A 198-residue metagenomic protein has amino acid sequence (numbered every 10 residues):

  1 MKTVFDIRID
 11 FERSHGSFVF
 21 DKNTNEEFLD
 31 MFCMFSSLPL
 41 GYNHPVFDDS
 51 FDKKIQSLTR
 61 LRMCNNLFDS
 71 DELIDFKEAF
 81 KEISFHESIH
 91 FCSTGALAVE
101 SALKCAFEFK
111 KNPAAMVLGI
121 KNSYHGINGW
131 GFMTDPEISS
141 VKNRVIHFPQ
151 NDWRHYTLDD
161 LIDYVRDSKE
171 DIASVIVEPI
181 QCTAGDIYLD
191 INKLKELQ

Functional and structural regions predicted by a protein language model:
M1-H15: Short, basic/aromatic recognition patches
I7-R8, E27-K111: Glycine-rich loop-to-alpha-helix module at the N-terminal edge of alpha/beta enzyme cores
D21-N23: Short, acidic, Ser/Thr-enriched surface-loop or helix-capping motifs
D75-I176: PLP-dependent aspartate aminotransferase-fold enzymes
C182-T183: Alpha-helical transmembrane segments of integral membrane proteins, especially multi-pass inner/plasma-membrane
I187-Q198: Catalytic PLP-binding core of fold-type I/II PLP enzymes
